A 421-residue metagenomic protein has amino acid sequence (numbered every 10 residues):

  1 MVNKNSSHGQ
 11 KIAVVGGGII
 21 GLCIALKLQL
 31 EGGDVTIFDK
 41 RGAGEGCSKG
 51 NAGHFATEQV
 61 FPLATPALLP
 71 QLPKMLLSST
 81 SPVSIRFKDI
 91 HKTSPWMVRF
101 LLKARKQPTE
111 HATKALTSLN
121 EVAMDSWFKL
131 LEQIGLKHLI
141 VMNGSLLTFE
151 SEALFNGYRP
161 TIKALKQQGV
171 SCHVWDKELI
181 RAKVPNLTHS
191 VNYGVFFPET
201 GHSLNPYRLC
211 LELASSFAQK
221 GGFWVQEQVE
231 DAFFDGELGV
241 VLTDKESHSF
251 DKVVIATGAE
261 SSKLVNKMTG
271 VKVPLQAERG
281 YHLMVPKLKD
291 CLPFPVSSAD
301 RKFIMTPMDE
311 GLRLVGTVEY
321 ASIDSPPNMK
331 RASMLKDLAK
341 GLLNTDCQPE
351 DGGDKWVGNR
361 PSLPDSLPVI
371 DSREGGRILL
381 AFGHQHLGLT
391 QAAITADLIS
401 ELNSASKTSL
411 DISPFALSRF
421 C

Functional and structural regions predicted by a protein language model:
Q10-T36: N-terminal Rossmann-like FAD-binding beta1-loop-alpha1 element of flavoenzymes
L30-G50: Glycine-rich FAD pyrophosphate-binding loop
N51-F55, Q59, L63-K103, D231-F234 (+2 more regions): Active-site substrate-recognition segment that forms the wall of the catalytic cavity or substrate channel
A52-K177: Dinucleotide-binding Rossmann-like beta1-alpha1 core, especially the glycine-rich loop that anchors the ADP
A112-E121, L147-G157, F196-S215, P326-M334 (+1 more regions): Short beta-strand to alpha-helix junction loop
N156-Q168, T188-D244: Helical element adjacent to the flavin cofactor pocket in flavoenzyme catalytic cores
C172, D300, N344-C421: C-terminal catalytic lobe of FAD-dependent flavoproteins
